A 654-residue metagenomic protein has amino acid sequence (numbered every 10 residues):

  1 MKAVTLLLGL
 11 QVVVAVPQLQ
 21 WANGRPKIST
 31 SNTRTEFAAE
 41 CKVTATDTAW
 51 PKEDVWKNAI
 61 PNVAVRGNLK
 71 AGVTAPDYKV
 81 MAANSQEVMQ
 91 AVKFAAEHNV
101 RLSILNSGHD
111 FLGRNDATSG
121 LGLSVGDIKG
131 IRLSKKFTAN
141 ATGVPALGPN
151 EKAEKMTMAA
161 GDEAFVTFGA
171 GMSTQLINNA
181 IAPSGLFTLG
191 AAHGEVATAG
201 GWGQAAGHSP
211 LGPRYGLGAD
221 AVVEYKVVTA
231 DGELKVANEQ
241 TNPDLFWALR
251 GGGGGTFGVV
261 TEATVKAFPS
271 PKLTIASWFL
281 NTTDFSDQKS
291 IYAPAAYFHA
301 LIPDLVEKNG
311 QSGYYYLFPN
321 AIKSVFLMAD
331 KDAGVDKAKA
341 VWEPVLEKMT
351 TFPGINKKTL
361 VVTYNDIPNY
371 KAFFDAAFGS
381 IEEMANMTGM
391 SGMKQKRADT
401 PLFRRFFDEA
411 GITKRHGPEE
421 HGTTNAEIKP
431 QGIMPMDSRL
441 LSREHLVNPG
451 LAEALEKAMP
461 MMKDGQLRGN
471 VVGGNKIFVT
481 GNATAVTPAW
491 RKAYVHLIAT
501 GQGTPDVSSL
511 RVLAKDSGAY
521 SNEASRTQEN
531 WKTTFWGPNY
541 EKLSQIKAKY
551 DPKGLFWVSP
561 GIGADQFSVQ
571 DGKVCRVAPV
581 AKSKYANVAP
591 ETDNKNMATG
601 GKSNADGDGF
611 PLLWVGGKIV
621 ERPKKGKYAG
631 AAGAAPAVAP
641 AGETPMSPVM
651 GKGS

Functional and structural regions predicted by a protein language model:
M1-Q18, S654: Fungal secretory targeting signals
V16-G633, A639-G642, G651: Soluble FAD-dependent oxygen oxidases
